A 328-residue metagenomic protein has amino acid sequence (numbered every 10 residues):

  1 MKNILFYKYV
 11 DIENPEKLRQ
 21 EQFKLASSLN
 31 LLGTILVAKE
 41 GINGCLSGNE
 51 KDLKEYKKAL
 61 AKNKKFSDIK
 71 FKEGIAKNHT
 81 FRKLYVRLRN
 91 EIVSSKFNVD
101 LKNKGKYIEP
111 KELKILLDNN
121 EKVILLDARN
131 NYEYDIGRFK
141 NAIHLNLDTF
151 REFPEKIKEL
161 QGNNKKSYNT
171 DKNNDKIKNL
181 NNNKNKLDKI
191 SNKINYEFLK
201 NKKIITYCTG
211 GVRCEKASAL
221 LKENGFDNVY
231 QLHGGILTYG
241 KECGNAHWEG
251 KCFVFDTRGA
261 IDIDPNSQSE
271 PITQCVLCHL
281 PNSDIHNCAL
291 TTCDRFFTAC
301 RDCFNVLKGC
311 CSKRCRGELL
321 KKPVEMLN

Functional and structural regions predicted by a protein language model:
M1-K104, N130-N169, N183-K203, V212-N328: Rhodanese-like catalytic fold shared by cysteine-dependent sulfurtransferases and DSP/PTP-type phosphatases
K104-E109, L117-D118: A conserved helix-loop-strand patch within extracytoplasmic ligand-binding domains of the periplasmic binding
I115-N119, E197: A short acidic-Thr-Gly-centered motif at the start of a beta-strand
I124-R129: Short hydrophobic beta-strand that contains or immediately precedes a catalytic carboxylate
T209: Aromatic-flanked redox-active Cys/Sec active sites in thiol-based oxidoreductases, especially the WC-centered
